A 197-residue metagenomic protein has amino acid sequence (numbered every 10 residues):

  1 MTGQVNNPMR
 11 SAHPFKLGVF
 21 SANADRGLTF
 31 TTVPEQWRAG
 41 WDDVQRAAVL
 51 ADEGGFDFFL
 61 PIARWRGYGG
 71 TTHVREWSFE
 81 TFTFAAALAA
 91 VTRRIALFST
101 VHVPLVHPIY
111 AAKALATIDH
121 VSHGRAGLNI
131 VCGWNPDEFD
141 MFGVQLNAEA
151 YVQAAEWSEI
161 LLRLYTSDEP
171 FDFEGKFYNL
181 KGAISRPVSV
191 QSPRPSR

Functional and structural regions predicted by a protein language model:
T2-V91, V188-R197: N-terminal beta1-alpha1-beta2 module of alpha/beta enzyme domains
G3-F15, H107-R197: Internal, glycine-rich beta/alpha segment that forms the wall or movable "lid" of small-molecule/cofactor binding
A22-A24, R64, H102-P104, V131-G133: Active-site beta-loop-alpha junctions enriched in small/polar residues
Q36-V44, V103-T117: Glycine-rich anion/phosphate-binding loops
G55-A63, L97-F98, G127-V131: Short beta-strand segments at enzyme active-site cores
T72-E76, P104-V106, L146-N147: Glycine-rich "substrate-gating" loop/helix at the edge of Rossmann-like oxidoreductase active sites
V91-S99: Conserved catalytic cysteine-centered active-site region of acyl-thioester-dependent Claisen-condensing enzymes
